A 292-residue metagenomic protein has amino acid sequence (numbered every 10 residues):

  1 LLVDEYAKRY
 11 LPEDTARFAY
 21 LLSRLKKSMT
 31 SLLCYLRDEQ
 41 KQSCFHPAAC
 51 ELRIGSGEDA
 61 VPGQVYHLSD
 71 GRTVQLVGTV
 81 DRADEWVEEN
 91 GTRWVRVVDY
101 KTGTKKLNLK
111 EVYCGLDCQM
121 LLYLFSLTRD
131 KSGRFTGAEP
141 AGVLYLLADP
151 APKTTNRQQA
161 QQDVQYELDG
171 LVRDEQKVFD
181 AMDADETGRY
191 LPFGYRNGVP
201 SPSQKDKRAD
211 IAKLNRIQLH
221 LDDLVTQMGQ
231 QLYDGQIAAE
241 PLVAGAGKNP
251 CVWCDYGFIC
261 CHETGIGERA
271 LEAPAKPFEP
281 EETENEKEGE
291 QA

Functional and structural regions predicted by a protein language model:
L1-A292: Structural signature of nuclease core domains in nucleic-acid processing machines
